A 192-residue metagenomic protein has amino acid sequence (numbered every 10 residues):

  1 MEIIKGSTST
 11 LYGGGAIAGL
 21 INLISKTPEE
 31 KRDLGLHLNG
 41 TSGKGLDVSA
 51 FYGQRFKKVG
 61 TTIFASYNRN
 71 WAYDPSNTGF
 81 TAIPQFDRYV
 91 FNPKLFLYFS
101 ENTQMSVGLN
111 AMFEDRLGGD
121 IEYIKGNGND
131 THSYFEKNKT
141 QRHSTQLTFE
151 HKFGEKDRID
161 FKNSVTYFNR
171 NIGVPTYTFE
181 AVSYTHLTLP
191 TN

Functional and structural regions predicted by a protein language model:
I3, L11, G15-H37, A50: N-terminal periplasmic accessory domains that precede and gate Gram-negative outer-membrane beta-barrel machines
I4, I24, S49-R55, F64 (+3 more regions): Transmembrane beta-barrel domains of outer membrane proteins
T8-L11, N70: Short beta-strands and strand-coil junctions in structured, solvent-facing domains, enriched
G15-I17, N39, K44-L46, D87-Y89 (+1 more regions): Residues that define the transmembrane beta-barrel architecture of outer-membrane proteins
E30, K57-K58, E101, E155: Short coil turns and loop connectors of transmembrane beta-barrels in diderm outer membranes and organellar homologs
L36-G40, A50, I63-R69, V107-A111 (+1 more regions): Transmembrane beta-barrel strands of outer-membrane/channel proteins
N70-V90, F96-Y98, N102-I159, T166-Y184: Flexible loop and strand-edge segments within Gram-negative outer membrane beta-barrel domains
T185-T191: Conserved small/polar residues in nucleotide/adenosyl-binding loops
